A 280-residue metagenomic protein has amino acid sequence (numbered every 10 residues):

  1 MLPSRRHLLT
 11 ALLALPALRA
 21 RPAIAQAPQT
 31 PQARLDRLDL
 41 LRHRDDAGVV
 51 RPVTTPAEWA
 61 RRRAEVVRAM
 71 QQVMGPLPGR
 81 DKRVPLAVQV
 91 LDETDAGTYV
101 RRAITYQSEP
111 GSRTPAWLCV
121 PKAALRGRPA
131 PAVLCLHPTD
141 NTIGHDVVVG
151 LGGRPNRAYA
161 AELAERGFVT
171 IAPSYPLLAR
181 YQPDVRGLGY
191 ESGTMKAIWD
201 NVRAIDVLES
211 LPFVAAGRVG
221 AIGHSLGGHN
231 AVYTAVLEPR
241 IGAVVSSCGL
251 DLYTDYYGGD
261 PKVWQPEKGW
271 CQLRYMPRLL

Functional and structural regions predicted by a protein language model:
H7-A25: N-terminal export signals
Q26-Q71: N-terminal pre-domain segments of enzymes
V84-L125: N-terminal cap/lid segment of alpha/beta-hydrolase-fold proteins
R128, L134-S210, Y257-G258: Cap/lid segment of the alpha/beta-hydrolase catalytic domain
V214-G223: Alpha/beta-hydrolase fold nucleophile elbow
G223, G227, A231: Gly/Ala-rich beta-loop-alpha elbow adjacent to hydrolase catalytic centers
L237-I241: Conserved hydrolase catalytic core segment
A243-L280: Mobile cap/lid helix-loop segments that gate and shape the active-site cleft of serine hydrolases
